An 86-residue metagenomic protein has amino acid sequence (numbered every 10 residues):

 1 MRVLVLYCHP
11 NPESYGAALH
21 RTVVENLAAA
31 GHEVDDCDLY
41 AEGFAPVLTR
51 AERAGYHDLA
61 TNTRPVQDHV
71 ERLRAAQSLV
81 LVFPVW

Functional and structural regions predicted by a protein language model:
M1-W86: N-terminal beta1-alpha1-beta2 submodule of the flavodoxin-like/Rossmannoid cofactor-binding fold
